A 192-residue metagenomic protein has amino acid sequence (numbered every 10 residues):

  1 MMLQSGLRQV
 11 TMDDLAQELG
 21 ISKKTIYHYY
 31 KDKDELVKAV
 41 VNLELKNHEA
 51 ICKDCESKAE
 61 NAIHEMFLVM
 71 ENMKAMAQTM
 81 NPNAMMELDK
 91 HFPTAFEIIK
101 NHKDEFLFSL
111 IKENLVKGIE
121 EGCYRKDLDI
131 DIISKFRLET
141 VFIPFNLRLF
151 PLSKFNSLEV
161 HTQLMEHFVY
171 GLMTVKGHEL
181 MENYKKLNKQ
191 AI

Functional and structural regions predicted by a protein language model:
M1, L15, V40-E44, H48 (+1 more regions): Generic hydrophobic, amphipathic alpha-helix propensity
M1-E18: Short, amphipathic alpha-helix enriched in basic
L19-Y30: Short hydrophobic/aromatic patch on the recognition helix
D32-K38: Short amphipathic alpha-helical segment with a characteristic S/N-K-E followed by hydrophobic residues
A39, A50-M80, S134-R137, H161: Hydrophobic alpha-helical connector segments
K74-I98, K112-E113, M181: Amphipathic alpha-helical segments used for helix-helix packing
L107-K135, T140, P144-L152: Hydrophobic alpha-helical bundle segments that form small-molecule/ligand-binding pockets
E113-K117, E121, K154-I192: C-terminal peripheral helix-coil segments that are non-catalytic and often amphipathic
